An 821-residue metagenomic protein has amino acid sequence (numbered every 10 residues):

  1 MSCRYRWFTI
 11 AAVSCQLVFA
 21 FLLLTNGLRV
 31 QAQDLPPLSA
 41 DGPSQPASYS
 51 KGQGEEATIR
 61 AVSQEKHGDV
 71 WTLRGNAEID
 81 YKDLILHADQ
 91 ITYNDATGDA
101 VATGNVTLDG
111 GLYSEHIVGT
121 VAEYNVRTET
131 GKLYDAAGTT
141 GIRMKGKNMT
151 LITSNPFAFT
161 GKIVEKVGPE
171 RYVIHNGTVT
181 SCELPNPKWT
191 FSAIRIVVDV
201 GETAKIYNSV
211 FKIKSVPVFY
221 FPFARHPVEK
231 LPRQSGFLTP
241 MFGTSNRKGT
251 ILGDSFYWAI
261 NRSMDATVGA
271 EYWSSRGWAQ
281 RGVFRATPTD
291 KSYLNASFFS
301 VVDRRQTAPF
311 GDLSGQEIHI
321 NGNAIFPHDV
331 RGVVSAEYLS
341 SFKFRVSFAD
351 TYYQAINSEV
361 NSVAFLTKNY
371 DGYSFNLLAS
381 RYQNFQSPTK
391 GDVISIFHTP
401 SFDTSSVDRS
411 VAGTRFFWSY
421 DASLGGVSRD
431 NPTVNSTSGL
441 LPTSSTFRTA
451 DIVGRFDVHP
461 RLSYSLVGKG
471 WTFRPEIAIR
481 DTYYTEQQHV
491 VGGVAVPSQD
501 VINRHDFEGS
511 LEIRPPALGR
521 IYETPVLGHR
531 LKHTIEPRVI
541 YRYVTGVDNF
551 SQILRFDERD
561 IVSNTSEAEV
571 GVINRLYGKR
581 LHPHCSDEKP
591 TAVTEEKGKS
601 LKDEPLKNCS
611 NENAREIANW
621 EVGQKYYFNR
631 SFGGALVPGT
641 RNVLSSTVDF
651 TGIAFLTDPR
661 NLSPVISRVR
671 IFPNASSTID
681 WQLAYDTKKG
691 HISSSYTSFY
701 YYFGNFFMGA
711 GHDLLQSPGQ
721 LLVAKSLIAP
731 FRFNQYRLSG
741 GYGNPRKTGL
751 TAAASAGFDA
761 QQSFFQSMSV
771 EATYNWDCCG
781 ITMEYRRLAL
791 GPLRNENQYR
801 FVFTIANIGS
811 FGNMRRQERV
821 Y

Functional and structural regions predicted by a protein language model:
M1-I10: N-terminal secretory signal peptides that target proteins for export/translocation
R4, C15-L17, Y702: N-terminal leader/targeting signatures
A11-N26: Bacterial N-terminal signal peptides
V30-A32: Boundary at the C-terminal end of the N-terminal hydrophobic targeting segment
D34-C182: Charged (often Lys/Glu-rich) extended helix/loop segments that serve as interaction or gating elements
E115, T120-V179, L184-N186, T190 (+3 more regions): Outer-membrane beta-barrel proteins and related beta-barrel translocases across Gram-negative bacteria
